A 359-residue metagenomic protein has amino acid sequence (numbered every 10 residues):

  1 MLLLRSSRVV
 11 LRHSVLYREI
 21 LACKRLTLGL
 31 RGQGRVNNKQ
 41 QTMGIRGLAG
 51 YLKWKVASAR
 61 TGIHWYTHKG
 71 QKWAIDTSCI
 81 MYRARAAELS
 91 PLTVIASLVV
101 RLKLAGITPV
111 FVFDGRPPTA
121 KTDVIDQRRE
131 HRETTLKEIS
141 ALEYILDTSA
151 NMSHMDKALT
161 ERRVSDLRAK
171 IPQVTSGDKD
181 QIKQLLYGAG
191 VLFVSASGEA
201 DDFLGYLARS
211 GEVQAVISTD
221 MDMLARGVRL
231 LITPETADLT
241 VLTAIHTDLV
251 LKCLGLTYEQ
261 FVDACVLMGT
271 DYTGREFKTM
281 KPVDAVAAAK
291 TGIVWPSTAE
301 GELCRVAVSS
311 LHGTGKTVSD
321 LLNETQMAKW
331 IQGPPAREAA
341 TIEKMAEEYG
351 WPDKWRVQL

Functional and structural regions predicted by a protein language model:
L2-L4: N-terminal chloroplast transit peptides
S6-S7, S14: Serine residues within intrinsically disordered or low-complexity segments
H13, Y17, Q33, Q40-Q41: Low-complexity, intrinsically disordered or signal/transmembrane-proximal segments
T42, V56-K69, T108, T240-L359: Non-catalytic nucleic-acid-binding/docking modules located in mid-to-C-terminal regions of nucleic-acid enzymes
G50, K55, H68-S197, F203-L207: Noncatalytic, basic helical substrate-engagement surface that gates or grips nucleic-acid strands
L204-E235: Acidic, metal-binding active-site segment of PIN/NYN-like and related structure-specific nucleases
